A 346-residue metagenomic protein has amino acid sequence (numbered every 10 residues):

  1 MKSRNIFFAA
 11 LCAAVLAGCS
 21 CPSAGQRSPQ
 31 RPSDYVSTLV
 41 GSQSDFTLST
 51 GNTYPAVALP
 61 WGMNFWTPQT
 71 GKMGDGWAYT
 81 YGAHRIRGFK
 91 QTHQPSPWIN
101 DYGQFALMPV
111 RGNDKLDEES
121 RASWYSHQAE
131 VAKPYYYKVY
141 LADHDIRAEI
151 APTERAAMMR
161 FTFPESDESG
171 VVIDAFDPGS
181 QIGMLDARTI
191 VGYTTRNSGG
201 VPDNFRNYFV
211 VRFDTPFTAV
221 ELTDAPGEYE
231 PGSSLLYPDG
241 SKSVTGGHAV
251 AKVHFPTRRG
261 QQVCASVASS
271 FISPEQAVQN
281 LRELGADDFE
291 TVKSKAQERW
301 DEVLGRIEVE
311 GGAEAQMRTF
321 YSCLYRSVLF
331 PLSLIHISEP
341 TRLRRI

Functional and structural regions predicted by a protein language model:
M1-F8: Bacterial N-terminal signal peptides that target proteins for export
R4, R344-R345: Basic polycationic patches enriched in arginine
A9-G18: Bacterial N-terminal signal peptides
S20-Q26: Bacterial Sec signal peptide processing site at the extreme N-terminus
Q26-L334, S338, R342: Accessory carbohydrate-recognition regions in carbohydrate-active enzymes
